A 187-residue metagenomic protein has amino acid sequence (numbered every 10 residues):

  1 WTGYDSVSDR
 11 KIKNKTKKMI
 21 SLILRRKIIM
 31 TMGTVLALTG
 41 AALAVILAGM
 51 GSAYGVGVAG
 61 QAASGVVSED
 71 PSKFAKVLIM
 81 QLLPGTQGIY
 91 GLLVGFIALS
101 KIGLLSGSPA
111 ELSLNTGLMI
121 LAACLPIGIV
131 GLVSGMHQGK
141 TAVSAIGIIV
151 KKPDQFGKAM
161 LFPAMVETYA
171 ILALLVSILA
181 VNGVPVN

Functional and structural regions predicted by a protein language model:
Y4-I29: Short, Lys/Arg-enriched N-terminal segments with co-localized hydrophobic residues within the first ~10-30 amino acids
R25-N187: Hydrophobic, small-residue-rich transmembrane alpha-helices and their short perimembrane loops in multi-pass membrane
